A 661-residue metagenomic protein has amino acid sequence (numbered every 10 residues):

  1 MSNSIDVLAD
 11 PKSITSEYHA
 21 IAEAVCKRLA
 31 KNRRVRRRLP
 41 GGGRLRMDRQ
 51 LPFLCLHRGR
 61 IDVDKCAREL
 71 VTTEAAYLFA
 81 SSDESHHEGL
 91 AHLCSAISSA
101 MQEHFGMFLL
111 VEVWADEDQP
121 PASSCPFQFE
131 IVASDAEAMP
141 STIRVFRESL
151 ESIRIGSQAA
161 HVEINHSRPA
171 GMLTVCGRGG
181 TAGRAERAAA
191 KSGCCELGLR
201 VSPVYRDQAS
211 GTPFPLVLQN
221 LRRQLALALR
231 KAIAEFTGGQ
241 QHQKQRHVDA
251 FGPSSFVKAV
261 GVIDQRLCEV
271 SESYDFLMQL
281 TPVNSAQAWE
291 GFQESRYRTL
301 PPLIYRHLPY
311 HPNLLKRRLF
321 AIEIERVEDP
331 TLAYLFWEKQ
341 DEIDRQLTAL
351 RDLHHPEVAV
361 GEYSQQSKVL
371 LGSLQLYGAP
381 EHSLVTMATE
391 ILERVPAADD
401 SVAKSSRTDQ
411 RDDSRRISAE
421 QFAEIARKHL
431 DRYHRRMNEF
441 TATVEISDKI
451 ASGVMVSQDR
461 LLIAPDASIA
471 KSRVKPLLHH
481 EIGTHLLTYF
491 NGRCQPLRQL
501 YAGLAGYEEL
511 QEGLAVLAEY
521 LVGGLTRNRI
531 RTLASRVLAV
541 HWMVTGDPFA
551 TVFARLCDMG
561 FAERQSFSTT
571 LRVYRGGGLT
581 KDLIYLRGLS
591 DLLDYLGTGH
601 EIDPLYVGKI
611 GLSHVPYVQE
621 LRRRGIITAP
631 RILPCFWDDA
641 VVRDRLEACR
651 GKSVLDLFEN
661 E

Functional and structural regions predicted by a protein language model:
M1-S157: Long, charged/polar, low-complexity intrinsically disordered N-terminal extensions that precede catalytic
R184-K191, E196, R200-L376: Extreme N-terminal flexible tails
G291, S472, L487-Q511: Post-HEXXH active-site segment of zinc metalloproteases
A321-A467: Contiguous, non-catalytic segments that form substrate-binding/exosite surfaces or channel walls
I463-L478: Short pre-active-site segment immediately N-terminal to the catalytic Zn-binding motif
L478-L487: Active-site His/Glu-centered metal-binding helix of metallohydrolases
Y501-V540, G588: Post-HExxH zinc-binding segment in Zn-dependent metallohydrolases
R529-E661: Conserved alpha-helical "signature site" that marks functionally important helical segments or helix/loop junctions
